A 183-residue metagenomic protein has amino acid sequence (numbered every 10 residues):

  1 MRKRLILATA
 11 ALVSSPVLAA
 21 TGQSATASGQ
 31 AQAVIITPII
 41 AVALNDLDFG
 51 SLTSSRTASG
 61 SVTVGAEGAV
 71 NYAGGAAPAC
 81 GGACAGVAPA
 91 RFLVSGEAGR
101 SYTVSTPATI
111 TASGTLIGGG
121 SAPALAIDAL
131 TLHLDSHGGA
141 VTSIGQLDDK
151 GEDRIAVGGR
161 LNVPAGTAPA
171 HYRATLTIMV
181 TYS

Functional and structural regions predicted by a protein language model:
R2-K3, I178: N-terminal charge/polar-biased segments
R4-V13: Sec-dependent N-terminal signal peptides
S14-A19: N-terminal signal peptide c-region/cleavage motif recognized by signal peptidases
A20-G114, I144-S183: N-terminal small/polar-rich segments of proteins
T103-S105, T111-S143: Terminal beta-strand-rich extracellular "head" domains that mediate receptor/glycan or other ligand binding
